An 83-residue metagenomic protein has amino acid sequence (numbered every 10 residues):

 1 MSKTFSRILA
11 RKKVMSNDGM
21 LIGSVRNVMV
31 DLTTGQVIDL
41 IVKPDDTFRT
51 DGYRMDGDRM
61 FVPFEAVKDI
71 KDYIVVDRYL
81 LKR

Functional and structural regions predicted by a protein language model:
M1-R83: Peripheral interaction segments used for macromolecular assembly
